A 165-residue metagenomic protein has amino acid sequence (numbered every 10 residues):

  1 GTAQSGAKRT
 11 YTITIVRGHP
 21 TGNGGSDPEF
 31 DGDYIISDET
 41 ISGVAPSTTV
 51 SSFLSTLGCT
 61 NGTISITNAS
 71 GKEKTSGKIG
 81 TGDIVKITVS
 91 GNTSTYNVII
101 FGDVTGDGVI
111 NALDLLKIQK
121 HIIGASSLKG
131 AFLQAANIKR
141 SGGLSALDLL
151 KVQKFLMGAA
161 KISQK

Functional and structural regions predicted by a protein language model:
G1-P20: Extracellular lectin-like interaction modules
G22-K165: Cellulosome-associated attachment modules in secreted, modular CAZymes
